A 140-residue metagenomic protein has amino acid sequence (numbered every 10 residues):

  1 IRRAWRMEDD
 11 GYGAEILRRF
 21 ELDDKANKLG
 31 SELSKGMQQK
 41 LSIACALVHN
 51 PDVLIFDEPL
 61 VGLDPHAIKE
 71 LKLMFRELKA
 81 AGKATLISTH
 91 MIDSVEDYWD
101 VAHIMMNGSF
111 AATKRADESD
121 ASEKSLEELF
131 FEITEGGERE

Functional and structural regions predicted by a protein language model:
R2-R3, E8-K25: Conserved ABC ATPase "signature" region
L29-L33: Conserved ABC ATPase signature
I43: Hydrophobic anchor residue at the start of the ABC signature
N50: Conserved catalytic motifs of ABC-family nucleotide-binding domains
L54-E58: Catalytic Walker B motif of ABC-type/P-loop ATPase nucleotide-binding domains
P65-A67: Helix N-cap at the start of a conserved alpha-helix in ABC-type nucleotide-binding domains
A102-R115: H-loop (His-switch) and adjacent beta-strand-loop-beta switch element of ABC-type ATPase nucleotide-binding domains
